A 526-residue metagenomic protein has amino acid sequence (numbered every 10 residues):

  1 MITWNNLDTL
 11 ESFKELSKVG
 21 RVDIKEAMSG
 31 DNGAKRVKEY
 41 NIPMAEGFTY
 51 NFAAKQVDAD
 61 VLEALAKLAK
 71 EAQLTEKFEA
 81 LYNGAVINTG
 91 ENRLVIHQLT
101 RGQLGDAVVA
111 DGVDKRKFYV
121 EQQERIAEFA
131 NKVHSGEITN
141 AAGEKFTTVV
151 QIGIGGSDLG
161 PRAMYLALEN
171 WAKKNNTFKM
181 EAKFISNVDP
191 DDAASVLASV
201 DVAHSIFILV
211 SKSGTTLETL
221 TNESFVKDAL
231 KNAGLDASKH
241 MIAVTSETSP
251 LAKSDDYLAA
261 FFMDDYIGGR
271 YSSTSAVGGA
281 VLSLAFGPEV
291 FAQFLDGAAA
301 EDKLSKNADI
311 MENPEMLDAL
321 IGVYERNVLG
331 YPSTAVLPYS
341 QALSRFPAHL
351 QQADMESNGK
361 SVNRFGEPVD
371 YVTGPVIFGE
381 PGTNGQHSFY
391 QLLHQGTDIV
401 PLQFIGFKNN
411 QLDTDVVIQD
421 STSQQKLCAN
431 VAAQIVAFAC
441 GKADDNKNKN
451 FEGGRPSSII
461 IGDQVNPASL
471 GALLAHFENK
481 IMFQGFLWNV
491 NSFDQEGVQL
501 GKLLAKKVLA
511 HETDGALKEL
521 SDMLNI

Functional and structural regions predicted by a protein language model:
M1-Q73, E312, M316-E325, L343-F346 (+9 more regions): Flexible, glycine-rich loop/tail regions that form catalytic "lids" or insertion modules at the edges of active sites
W4-A142, Q419-C428, A439-C440, Q484 (+2 more regions): Extended, charge-enriched "interface" segments that sit outside catalytic cores
K35, Q56, D60, D114-K117 (+15 more regions): Conserved active-site and cofactor/substrate-binding residues in soluble primary-metabolism enzymes
E128-G136, A142-A308, K507-A510: Glycine-rich phosphate-binding loops that contact phosphosugars or nucleotide phosphates
T147-G155, F207-S213, S333-S340, I377 (+1 more regions): Short glycine-rich or small-residue beta-strand-to-loop segments that form or flank ligand, phosphate, metal/Fe-S
A229-T414, G453, L500-L504, L509-I526: Active-site phosphate/pyrophosphate-binding segments
H394-T397, I405-Q464: Substrate-recognition/cap regions that form aromatic- and gly/pro-loop-enriched pockets for small-molecule ligands
K449, V465-L517: C-terminal structured subdomain/cap of oxidoreductase catalytic cores
